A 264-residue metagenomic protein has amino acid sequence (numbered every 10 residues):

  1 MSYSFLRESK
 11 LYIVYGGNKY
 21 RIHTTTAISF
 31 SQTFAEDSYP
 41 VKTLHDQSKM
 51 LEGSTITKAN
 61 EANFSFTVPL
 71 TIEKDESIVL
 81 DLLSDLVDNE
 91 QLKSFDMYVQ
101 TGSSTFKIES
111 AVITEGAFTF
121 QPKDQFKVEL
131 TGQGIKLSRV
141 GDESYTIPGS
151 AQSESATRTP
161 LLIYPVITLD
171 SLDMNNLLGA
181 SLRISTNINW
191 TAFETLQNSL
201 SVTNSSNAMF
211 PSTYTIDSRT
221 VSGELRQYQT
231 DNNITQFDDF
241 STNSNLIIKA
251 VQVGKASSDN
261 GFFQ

Functional and structural regions predicted by a protein language model:
M1-Q264: Signature of extracytoplasmic/envelope-associated structural regions
